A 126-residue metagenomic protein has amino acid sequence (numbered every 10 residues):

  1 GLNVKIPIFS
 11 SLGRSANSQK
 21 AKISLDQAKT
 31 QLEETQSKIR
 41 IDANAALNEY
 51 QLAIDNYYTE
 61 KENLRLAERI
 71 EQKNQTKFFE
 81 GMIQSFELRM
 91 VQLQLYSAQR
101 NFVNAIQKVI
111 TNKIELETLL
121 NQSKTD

Functional and structural regions predicted by a protein language model:
G1, K5-Q72, T76, M82 (+1 more regions): Sec/SRP-type N-terminal targeting helices
A53, E62-Q122: Short segments within alpha-helical structural elements
T125-D126: Sec-dependent signal peptide cleavage junction
